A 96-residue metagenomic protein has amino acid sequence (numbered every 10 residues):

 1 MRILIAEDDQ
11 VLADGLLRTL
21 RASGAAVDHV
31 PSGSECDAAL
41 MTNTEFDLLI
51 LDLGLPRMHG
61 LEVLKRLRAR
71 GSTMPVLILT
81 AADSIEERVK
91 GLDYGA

Functional and structural regions predicted by a protein language model:
M1-A96: N-terminal/domain-start alpha-helical segments
